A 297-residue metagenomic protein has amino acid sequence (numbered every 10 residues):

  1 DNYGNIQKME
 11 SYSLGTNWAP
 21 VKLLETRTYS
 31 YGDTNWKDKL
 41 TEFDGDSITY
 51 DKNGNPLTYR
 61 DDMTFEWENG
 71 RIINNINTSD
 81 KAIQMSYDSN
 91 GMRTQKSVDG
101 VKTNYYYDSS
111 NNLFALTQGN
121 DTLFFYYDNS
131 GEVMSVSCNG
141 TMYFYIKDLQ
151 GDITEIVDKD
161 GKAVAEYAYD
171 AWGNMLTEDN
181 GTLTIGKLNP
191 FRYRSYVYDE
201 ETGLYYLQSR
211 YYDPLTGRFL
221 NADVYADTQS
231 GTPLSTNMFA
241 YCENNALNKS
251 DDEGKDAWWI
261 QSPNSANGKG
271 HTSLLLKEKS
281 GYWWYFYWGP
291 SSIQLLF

Functional and structural regions predicted by a protein language model:
D1-R60, T64-E66, I72-N77, A82-S86 (+9 more regions): Beta-strand elements of repeat-based all-beta scaffolds
Y29-D33, C138-Q208, L215, F239 (+2 more regions): A motif-centric feature for acidic-aromatic and gly/ser/thr-rich catalytic loops and repeats
D44-D46, D61-M63, A82, K102 (+9 more regions): Short loop/turn microsegments at loop-to-beta-strand junctions
N69, S89, L149, D213-L215: A cytosolic small-molecule/anion-sensing beta-strand core signal
S109-S110, K159-D160, L276-Y282: Short acidic-glycine loop/turn motifs at beta-strand connectors
Q229-L234: Short linker/helix segments within small regulatory modules
D256-F297: Glycine-rich catalytic cores of cysteine/serine-nucleophile enzymes that process amide/ester linkages in cell-envelope
